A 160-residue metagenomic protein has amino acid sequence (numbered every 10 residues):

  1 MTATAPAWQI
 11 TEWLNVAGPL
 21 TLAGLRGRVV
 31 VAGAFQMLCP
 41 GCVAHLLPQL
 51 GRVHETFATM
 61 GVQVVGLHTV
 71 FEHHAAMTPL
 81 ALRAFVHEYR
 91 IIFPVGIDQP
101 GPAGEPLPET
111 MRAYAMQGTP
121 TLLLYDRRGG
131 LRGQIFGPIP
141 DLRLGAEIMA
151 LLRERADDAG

Functional and structural regions predicted by a protein language model:
M1-A23, F93: N-terminal "domain-start" segment that seeds a small globular fold
P6, P40-G41, P48, P94 (+2 more regions): Proline-centered helix-kink/hinge sites
T21-L46, L50, V64: Short active-site neighborhood of thiol/selenol oxidoreductases, capturing the structured segment around
R26-R28, T59, I91, M116: Active-site acidic short loop of glycosyltransferases
G33, Q63-G66, P94-I97: Structural recognition of the beta-strand scaffold that forms the well-ordered cores of secreted hydrolase catalytic
A44-Y89, P100-L107: Structural microenvironment flanking redox-active thiols in thiol-disulfide oxidoreductases
Y89-I91, D98-E147: Thiol/disulfide oxidoreductase modules built on the thioredoxin-like
M149-G160: Short, solvent-exposed cationic patches
